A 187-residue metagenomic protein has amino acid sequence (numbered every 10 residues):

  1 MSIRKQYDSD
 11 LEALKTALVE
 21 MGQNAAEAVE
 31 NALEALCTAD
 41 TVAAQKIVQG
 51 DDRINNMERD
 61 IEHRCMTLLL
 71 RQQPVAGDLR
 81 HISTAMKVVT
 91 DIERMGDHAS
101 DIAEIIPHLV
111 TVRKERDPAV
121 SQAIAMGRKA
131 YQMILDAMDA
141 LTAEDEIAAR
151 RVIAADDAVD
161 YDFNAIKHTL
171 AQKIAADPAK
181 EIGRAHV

Functional and structural regions predicted by a protein language model:
M1-H186: Cytosolic, long alpha-helical scaffolding segments
